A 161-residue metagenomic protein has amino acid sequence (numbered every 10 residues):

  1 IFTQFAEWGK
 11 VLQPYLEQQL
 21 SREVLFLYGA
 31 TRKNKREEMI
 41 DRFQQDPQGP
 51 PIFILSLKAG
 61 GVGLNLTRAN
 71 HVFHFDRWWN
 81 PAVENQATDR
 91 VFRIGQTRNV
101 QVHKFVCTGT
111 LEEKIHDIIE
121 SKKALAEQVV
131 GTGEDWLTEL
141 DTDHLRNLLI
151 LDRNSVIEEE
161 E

Functional and structural regions predicted by a protein language model:
I1-E161: ASCE P-loop NTPase motor core, strongest for the SF2 helicase catalytic module
